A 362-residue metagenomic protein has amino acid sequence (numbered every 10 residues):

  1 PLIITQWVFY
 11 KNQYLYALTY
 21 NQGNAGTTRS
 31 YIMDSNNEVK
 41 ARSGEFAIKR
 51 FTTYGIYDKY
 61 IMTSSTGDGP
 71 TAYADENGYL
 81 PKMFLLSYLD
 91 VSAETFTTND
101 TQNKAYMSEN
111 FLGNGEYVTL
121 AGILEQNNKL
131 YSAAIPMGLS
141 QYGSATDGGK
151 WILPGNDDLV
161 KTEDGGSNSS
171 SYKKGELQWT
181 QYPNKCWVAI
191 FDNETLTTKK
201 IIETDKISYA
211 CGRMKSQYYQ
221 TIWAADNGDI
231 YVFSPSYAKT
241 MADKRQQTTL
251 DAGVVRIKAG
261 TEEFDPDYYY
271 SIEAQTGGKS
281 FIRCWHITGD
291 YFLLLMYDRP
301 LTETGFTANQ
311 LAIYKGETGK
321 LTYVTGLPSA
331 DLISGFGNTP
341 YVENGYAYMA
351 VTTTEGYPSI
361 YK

Functional and structural regions predicted by a protein language model:
L2-F9, E45-K59, S108-I123, Y209-I222 (+2 more regions): Repeated scaffold domains used in trafficking and secretory/extracellular systems, primarily beta-propellers
L2-L120: Post-signal peptide N-terminal segment of secreted/secretory-pathway proteins
K11-G23, D58-G78, I123, N128-S140 (+5 more regions): Short beta-strand elements that form the blades of beta-propeller/WD-repeat-like and other beta-sheet-rich scaffold
N12-Y14, Q181-V255: Loop-centered beta-sheet repeat module
T28-D34, G78-T95, T146-T197, R245-E262 (+2 more regions): Beta-propeller blade signature
E38-I48, A93-G113, K161-G166, T197-I207 (+2 more regions): Beta-propeller fold detector
Y88-L130, A134, G138-Q141, C186 (+2 more regions): Fungal eukaryote-biased detector of long internal structured cores
E262-Y361: Intrinsically disordered, low-complexity segments enriched in Gly and acidic/Ser/Thr residues that form flexible
